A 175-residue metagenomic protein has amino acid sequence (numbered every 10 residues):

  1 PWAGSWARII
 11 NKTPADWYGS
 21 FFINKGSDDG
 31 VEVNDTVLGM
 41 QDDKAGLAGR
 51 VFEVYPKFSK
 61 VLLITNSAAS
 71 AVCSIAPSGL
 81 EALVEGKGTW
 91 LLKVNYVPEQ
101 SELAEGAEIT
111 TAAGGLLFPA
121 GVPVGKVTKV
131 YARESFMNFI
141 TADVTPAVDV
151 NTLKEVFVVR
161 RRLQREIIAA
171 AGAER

Functional and structural regions predicted by a protein language model:
P1-R175: A secondary-structure micro-motif
